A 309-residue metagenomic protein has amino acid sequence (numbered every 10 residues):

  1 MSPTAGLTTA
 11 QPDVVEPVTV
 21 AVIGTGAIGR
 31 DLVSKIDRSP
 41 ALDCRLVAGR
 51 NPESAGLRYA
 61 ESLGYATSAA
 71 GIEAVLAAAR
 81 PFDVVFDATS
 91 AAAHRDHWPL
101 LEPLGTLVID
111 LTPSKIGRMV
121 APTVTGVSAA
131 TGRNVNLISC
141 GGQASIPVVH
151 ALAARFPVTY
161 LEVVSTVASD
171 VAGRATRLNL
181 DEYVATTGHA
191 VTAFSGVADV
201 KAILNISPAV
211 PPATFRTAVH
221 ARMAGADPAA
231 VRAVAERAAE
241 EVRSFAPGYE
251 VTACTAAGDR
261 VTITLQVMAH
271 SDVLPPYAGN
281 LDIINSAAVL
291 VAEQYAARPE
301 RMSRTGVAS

Functional and structural regions predicted by a protein language model:
S2-P17, P122-V127: A short, basic/flexible loop-to-alpha-helix module at the beginning of a structural domain
T19-S34: Glycine-rich adenosine-cofactor-binding loop
I23, A27, Q143-D259, A269-S271 (+3 more regions): Active-site-lining helix/loop region of Rossmann-like oxidoreductase modules
S39-L63: NAD(P)-binding Rossmann-fold cofactor-contacting core
A66-A74: Short acidic-hydrophobic, aromatic-tinged amphipathic segments that line or gate anion-handling sites
V75-L76, P81-L101: Beta-loop-alpha module in the N-terminal Rossmann-like domain of NAD(P)-dependent dehydrogenases, especially those
A92-N134: Rossmann-fold NAD(P)-binding glycine/threonine-rich loop
A121-V158: A contiguous active-site-proximal alpha/beta segment in oxidoreductase catalytic domains
